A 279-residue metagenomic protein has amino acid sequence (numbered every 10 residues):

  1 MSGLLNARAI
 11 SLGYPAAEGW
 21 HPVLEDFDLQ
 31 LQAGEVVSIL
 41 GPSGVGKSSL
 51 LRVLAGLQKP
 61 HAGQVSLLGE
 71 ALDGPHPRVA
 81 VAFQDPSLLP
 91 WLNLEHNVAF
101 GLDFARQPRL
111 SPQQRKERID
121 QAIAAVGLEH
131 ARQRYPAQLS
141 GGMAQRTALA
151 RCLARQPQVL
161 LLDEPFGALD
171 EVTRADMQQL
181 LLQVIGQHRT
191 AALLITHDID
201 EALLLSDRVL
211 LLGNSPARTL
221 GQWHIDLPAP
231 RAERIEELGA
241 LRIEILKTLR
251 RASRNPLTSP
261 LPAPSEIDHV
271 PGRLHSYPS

Functional and structural regions predicted by a protein language model:
L40-P42: The feature captures the beta-strand-to-loop junction immediately N-terminal to the Walker
A55: Helix-to-loop junction immediately C-terminal to a conserved catalytic motif
G63-P75: Conserved ABC transporter NBD signature motif
E95-D103, K116, D120, H224: Short helical segment in ABC ATPase nucleotide-binding domains corresponding to the A-loop/adjacent helical element
L110-A131, Q183: Conserved ABC ATPase "signature" region
R134-A137, R155: Conserved signature/switch motifs of ABC ATPase nucleotide-binding domains
L149: Hydrophobic anchor residue at the start of the ABC signature
L160-D163: Catalytic Walker B motif of ABC-type/P-loop ATPase nucleotide-binding domains
